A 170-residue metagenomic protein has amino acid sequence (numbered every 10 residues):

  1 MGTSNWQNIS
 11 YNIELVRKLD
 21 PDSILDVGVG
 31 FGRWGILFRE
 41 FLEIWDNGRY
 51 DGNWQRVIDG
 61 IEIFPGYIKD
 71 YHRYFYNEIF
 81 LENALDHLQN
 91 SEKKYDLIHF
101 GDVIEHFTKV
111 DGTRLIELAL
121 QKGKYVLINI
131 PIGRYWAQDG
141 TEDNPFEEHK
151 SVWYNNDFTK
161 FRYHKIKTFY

Functional and structural regions predicted by a protein language model:
G2-Q7, R33, L85-Q89, F100 (+1 more regions): S-adenosyl-L-methionine-dependent methyltransferase catalytic module, highlighting the catalytic core
N5-D20: Conserved alpha-helix/loop element of class I SAM-dependent methyltransferases that forms part of the SAM/SAH-binding
L19, N90-K93: Glycine-rich phosphate-binding loop signature in dinucleotide/nucleotide-binding domains
P21-D22, R56: Nucleotide donor/acceptor-binding cores
D22, N77, D96, K124: Conserved acidic residues
D22-G30: Conserved class I S-adenosyl-L-methionine
G32-E78, N83: Class I SAM-dependent methyltransferase SAM/SAH-binding core
Y95-D102: Short SAM/SAH-binding signature in class I
